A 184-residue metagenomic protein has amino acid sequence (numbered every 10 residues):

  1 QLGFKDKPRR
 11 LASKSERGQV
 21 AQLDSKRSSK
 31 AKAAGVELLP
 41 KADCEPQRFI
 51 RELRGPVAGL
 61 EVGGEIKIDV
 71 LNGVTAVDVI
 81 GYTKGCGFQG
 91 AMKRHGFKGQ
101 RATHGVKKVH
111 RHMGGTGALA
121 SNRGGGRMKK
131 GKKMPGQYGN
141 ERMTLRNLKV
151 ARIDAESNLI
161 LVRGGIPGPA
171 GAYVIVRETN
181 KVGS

Functional and structural regions predicted by a protein language model:
Q1-S184: Extended basic (Lys/Arg/His-rich) segments that typically form rRNA-contacting surfaces in ribosomal proteins
